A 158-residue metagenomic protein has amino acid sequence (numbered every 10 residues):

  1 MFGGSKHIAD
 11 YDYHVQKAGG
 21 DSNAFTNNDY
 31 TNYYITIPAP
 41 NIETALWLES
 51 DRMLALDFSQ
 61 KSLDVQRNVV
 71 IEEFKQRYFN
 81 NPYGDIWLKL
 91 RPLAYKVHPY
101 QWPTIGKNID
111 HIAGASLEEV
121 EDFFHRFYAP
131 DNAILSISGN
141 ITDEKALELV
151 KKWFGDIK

Functional and structural regions predicted by a protein language model:
M1-I35, W102-I105: M16/MPP (pitrilysin/insulinase) zinc-metallopeptidase core fold and M16-derived inactive scaffolds
G3-S5, T36-R67, L147: M16/insulysin-pitrilysin zinc metalloprotease superfamily fold
D10, K17, N28-N32, V65 (+3 more regions): Extracytoplasmic
V15, Y33, E49, V70 (+4 more regions): Buried hydrophobic packing residues in well-ordered domains
Q16, D57-K75, T142: Acidic/histidine-enriched alpha-helical segments
Y33, P92-A133: Histidine-acidic residue clusters that define the catalytic metal-binding segment of zinc metallopeptidase domains
I71-K89, L93: Short acidic/His-enriched helical or mixed secondary-structure segments at domain edges of catalytic enzymes and some
Q101, I134-K158: An aromatic/glycine/proline-enriched structural segment found at the starts of mature extracellular/organellar domains
